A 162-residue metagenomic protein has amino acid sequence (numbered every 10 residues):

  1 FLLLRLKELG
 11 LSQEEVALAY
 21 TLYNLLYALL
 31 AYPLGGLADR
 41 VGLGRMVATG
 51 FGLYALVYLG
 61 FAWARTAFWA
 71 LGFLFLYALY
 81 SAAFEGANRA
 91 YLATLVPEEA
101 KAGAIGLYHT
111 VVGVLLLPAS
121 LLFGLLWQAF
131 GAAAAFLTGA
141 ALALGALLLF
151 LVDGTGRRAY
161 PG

Functional and structural regions predicted by a protein language model:
F1-V16: Short amphipathic helix-loop junctions that connect adjacent transmembrane helices in Major Facilitator Superfamily/SLC
N24-Y32, L116-L117: Residue-level signature of mid-helix packing/kink "hotspots" within the transmembrane helices of 12-pass Major
L30-L43, W127-Q128: Helix-to-loop junctions at the C-terminal end of transmembrane segments in multipass secondary transporters
R45-G60, A140: Structural signature of the two symmetry-related core transmembrane helices
A62-F73: Helix-loop junctions at membrane interfaces in 12-TM secondary transporters
A83-V96: Intracellular juxtamembrane helix-capping segments at the cytosolic ends of symmetry-related transmembrane helices
L125-L142: A membrane-interface helix-boundary motif in multi-pass transporters
G139-G162: Multi-pass alpha-helical transporter architecture, strongest for 12-TM Major Facilitator/SLC carriers used
